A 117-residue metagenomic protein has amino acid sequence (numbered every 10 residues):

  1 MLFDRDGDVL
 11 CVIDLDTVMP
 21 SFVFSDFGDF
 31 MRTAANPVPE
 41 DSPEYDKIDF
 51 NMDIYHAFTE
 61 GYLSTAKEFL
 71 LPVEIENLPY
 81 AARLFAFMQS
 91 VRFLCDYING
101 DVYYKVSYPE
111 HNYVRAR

Functional and structural regions predicted by a protein language model:
M1-S25: Active-site acidic catalytic loop and adjacent metal/ATP-binding pocket of ATP-dependent phosphoryl transfer enzymes
G7, A34-A86: A conserved long alpha-helix in the C-terminal portion of kinase-like catalytic domains
L15, E40-I48, Y104-P109: Short beta-alpha connecting loops at secondary-structure transitions that line or flank enzyme active sites
D16-M19, G28-M31, A35-N36: The catalytic "switch" region of P-loop NTPases
M19-D26, F50-I54, N112-R115: Short acidic-hydrophobic sequence patches enriched in Asp/Glu that either
S25, D29-R32, H56, E60 (+1 more regions): Feature representing long, continuous alpha-helical segments
S25, E74-L78, S107-E110: Composition- and surface-driven signal marking solvent-exposed, interaction-prone regions in large proteins
M88-R117: ATP/Mg2+ or Mg2+-diphosphate-binding catalytic cores that bind nucleotide phosphates or diphosphates via glycine-rich
